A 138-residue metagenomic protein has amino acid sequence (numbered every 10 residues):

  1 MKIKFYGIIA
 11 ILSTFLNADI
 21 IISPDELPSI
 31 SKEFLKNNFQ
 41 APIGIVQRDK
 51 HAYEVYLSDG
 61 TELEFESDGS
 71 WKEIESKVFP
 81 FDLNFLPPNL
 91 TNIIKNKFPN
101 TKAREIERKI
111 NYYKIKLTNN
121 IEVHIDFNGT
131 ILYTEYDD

Functional and structural regions predicted by a protein language model:
F5-T14: Sec-dependent N-terminal signal peptides
D19-D138: Interaction-mediating elements
